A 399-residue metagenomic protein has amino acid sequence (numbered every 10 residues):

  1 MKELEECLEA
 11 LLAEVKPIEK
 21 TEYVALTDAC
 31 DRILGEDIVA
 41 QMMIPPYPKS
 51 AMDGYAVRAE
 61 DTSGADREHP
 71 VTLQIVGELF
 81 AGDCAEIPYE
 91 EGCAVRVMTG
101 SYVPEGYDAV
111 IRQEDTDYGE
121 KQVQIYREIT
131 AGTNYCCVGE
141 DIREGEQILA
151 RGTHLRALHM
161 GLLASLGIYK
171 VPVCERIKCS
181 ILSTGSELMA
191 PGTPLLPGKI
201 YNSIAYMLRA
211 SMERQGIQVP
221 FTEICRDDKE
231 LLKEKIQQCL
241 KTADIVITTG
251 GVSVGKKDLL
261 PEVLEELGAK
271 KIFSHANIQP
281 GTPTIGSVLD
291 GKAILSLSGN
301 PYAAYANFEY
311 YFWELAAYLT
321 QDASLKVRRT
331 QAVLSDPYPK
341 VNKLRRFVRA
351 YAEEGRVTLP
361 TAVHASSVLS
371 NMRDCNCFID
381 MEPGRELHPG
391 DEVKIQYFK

Functional and structural regions predicted by a protein language model:
M1-L8, E22, L26, P48 (+15 more regions): Generic structural signal for well-ordered, non-membrane alpha-helical segments in soluble metabolic enzymes
K2, E22-T27, D31, E36 (+3 more regions): Flexible glycine/proline-rich
K2, Y55-E223, T358, F378 (+1 more regions): Short, glycine/charged-enriched hinge/interface segments at domain edges or termini
K2-D66: Intrinsically disordered, low-complexity, positively charged segments
L4-E5, Y169-L297, P301-N307: Helix-rich terminal scaffold detector
E9-K20, G35-V39, E140, Q147-H154 (+15 more regions): Generic secondary-structure signature for well-ordered alpha-helical cores
L11, G54, G145, I181 (+4 more regions): Residue-level signal for inorganic ion chemistry
P48-S50, A65-E68, E86-E90, V103-P104 (+13 more regions): Solvent-exposed alpha-helices and their adjacent loops that cap or buttress functional pockets in soluble metabolic
